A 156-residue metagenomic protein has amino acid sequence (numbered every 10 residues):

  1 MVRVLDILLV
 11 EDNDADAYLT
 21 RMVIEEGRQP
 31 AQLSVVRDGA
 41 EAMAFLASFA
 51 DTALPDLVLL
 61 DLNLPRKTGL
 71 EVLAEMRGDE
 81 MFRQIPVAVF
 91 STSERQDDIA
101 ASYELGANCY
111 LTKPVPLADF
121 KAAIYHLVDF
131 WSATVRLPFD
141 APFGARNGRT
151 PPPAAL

Functional and structural regions predicted by a protein language model:
R3-V4, Q29-P30, A53-L57, M81-P86: His-Asp phosphorelay/catalytic-motif detector in bacterial-type signaling
V4-A15, T20-I24, V58: Conserved acidic segment of CheY-like receiver
V35-L57: Acidic, metal-coordinating helix/loop segments flanking the phosphotransfer/catalytic sites of two-component signaling
L60-D61, S91: Active-site residues of response regulator receiver
Q84-E94, S102: A short, hydrophobic beta-strand element within the central beta-sheet of small alpha/beta folds
N108: Short, glycine/charged-rich "phosphate-handling" switch motifs in NTP-dependent and phosphotransfer domains
V115-V128, R136-D140: C-terminal output helix
